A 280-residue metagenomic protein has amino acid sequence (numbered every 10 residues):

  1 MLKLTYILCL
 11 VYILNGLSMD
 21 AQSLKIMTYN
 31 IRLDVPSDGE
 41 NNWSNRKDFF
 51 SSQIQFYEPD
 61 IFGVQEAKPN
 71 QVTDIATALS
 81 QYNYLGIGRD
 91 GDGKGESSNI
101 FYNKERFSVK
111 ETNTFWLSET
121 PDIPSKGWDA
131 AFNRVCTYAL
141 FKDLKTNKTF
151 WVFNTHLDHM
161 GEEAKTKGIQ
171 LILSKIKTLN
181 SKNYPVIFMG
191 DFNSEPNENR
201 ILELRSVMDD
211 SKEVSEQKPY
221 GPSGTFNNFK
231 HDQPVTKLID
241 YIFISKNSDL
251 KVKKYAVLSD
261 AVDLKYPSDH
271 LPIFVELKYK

Functional and structural regions predicted by a protein language model:
L2, Y6, M19-A78, R89-E96 (+3 more regions): N-terminal, active-site-proximal structural segment of metallo-dependent hydrolase catalytic domains
Y6-G16: Bacterial N-terminal signal peptides
S23-V35, E111-F115, K148-L157, H270: Active-site-proximal beta-strand elements of phosphoester/diester hydrolases
T28-D48, L117-A131, D158, Q233: Acidic/histidine-rich helix-loop elements that form or flank divalent-metal/phosphate-binding sites at the catalytic
L33-P36, A67-T73, H159-G161, N193-N199 (+2 more regions): Active-site environment of divalent metal-dependent phosphoester hydrolases
I61-W151, K254-V257: Structured beta-strand-rich core segments of catalytic domains in phosphoester-bond hydrolases
G63-Q65, G86-I87, I187-D191, D210-E213: Active-site neighborhood of phospho(di)ester-bond hydrolases with catalytic His/Asp-centered motifs
E163, K167, K177-V186, S194-K280: Metal-dependent phosphoester-hydrolase catalytic domains
